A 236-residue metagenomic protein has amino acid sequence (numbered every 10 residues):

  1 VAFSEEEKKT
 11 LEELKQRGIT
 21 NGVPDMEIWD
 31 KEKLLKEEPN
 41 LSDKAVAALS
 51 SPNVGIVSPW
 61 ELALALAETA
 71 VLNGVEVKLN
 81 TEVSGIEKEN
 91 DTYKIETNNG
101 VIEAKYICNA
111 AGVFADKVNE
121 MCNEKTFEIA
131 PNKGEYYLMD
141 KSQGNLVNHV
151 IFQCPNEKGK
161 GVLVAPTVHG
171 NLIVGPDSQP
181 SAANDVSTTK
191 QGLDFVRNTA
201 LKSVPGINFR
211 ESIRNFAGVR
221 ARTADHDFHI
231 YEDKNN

Functional and structural regions predicted by a protein language model:
V1-E37, G161-V162: Dinucleotide-binding Rossmann-like beta1-alpha1 core, especially the glycine-rich loop that anchors the ADP
V1-E5, L49-G55, S187-T189: Short beta-strand and adjoining strand-loop segment in the mid-core of the Rossmann-like NAD(P)-dependent dehydrogenase
E6, E37-A45, E87-K94, G144 (+2 more regions): A short, glycine/Asx- and small/polar-enriched loop/turn that sits immediately N-terminal to a beta-strand
E13, A65, F195-T199: A non-catalytic, amphipathic alpha-helix used as a structural packing/dimerization or gating element in enzyme scaffolds
P24-E27, E76, E211: Conserved beta-strand segments of alpha/beta enzyme cores
D30-K31, L79-T81, R214: Short loop/edge segments at beta-strand edges and connector loops that shape dinucleotide/nucleotide cofactor-binding
L49-Y106, F114: Helical element adjacent to the flavin cofactor pocket in flavoenzyme catalytic cores
G85, V101, Y106, A111-N236: Active-site substrate-recognition segment that forms the wall of the catalytic cavity or substrate channel
